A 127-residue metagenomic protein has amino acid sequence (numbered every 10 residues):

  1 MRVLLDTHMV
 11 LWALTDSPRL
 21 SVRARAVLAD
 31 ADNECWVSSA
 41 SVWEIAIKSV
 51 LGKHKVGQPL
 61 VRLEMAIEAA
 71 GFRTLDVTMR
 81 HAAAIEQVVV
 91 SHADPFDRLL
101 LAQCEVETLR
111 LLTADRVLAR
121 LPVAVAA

Functional and structural regions predicted by a protein language model:
M1-V37, L51-M65, A69, E107 (+1 more regions): Short, well-structured N-terminal submotif of metal-dependent ribonuclease cores
I45: Phosphate/NTP-binding elements of NTP-utilizing enzymes
H54-E64, E68-A114, A126: Active-site neighborhoods of divalent-metal-dependent phosphate/nucleic-acid chemistry enzymes
